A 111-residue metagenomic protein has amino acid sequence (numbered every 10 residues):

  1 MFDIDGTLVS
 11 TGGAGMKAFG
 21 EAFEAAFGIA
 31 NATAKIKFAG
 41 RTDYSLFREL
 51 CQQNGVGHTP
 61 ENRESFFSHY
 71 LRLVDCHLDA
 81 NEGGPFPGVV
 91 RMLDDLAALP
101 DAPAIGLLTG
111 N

Functional and structural regions predicted by a protein language model:
M1-A39: Active-site neighborhood of HAD-like aspartate-dependent phosphohydrolases
T7, K35, H77-A80, A104: Conserved short-loop catalytic and cofactor-binding motifs
T7, V89-N111: Substrate-recognition element of Asp-dependent hydrolases with the DxDx(T/V) motif
A14, T42, G84-G88, N111: Short beta->alpha linker loops
M16-G20, D43-Y44, R48, F67 (+1 more regions): An amphipathic alpha-helix signature
A25, R48, Q52: Short polybasic/polar patches that bind polyanions
C51-D94, L99: Metal-dependent phosphoesterase signature
